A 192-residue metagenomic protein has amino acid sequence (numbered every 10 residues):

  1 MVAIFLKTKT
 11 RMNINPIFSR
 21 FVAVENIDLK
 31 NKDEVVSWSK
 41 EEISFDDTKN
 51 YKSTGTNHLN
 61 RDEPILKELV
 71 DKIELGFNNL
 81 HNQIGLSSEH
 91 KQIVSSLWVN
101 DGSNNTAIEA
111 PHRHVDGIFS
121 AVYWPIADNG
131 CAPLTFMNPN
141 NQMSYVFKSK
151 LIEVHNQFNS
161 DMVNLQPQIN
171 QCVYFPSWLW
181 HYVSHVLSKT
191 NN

Functional and structural regions predicted by a protein language model:
V2-A3: Acidic, Ala/Val/Gly-enriched low-complexity intrinsically disordered segments
L6-H90, N100, I108, P133: Non-heme Fe(II)/2-oxoglutarate
Q92-S95: Short Gly/Ser/Thr- and Asp/Glu-enriched loop/turn motifs at secondary-structure junctions
V99-Y174: Catalytic core of non-heme Fe(II) oxygenases with the double-stranded beta-helix
E109-H112, H181-S188: Short beta-strand His + acidic residue motifs that chelate non-heme Fe in jelly-roll/DSBH and cupin folds
V163-Q166, H185-K189: Exposed beta-sheet edge/beta-hairpin loop segments within beta-rich domains
